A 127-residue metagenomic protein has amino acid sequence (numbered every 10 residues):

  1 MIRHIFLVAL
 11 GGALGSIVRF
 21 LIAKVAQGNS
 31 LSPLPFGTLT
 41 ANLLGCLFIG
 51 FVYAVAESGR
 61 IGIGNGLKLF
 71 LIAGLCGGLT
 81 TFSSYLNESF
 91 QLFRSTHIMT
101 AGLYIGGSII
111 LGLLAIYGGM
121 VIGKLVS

Functional and structural regions predicted by a protein language model:
M1-S127: Membrane-interface helix-loop junctions in multi-pass transporters/channels
